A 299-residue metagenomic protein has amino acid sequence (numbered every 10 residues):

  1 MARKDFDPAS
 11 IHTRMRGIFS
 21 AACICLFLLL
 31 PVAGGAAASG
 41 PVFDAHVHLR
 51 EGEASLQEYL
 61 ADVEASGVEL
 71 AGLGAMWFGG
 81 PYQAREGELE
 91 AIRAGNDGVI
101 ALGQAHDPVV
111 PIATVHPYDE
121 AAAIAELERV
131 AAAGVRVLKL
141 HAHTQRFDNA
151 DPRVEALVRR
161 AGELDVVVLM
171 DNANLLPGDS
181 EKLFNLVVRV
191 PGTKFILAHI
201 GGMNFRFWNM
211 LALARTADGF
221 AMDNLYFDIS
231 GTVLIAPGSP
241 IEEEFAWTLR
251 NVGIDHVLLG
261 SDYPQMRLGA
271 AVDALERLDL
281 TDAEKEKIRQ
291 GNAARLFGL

Functional and structural regions predicted by a protein language model:
R3, A36, G40-F43, Q57-A61 (+3 more regions): Mid-to-C-terminal alpha-helical segments outside catalytic/metal-binding sites
I18-P31: Bacterial N-terminal signal peptides
G34-A94: An N-terminally biased module of ancient metal coordination in phosphate/nucleic-acid-related enzymes
A37, E86-N172: Active-site gating/metal-coordination segments in enzymes
H46, V63, V99, V130 (+5 more regions): Conserved, mostly hydrophobic/aromatic
H46-R50, H141, D171, H199: Histidine-centered divalent metal-coordination motifs
R50-G52, F78-Y82, Y118-A121, Q145-R146 (+4 more regions): Active-site environment of divalent metal-dependent phosphoester hydrolases
R136-V137, F147-L258: Catalytic pocket-lining loop regions of alpha/beta-barrel enzymes, especially the amidohydrolase/enolase/GH5 lineages
